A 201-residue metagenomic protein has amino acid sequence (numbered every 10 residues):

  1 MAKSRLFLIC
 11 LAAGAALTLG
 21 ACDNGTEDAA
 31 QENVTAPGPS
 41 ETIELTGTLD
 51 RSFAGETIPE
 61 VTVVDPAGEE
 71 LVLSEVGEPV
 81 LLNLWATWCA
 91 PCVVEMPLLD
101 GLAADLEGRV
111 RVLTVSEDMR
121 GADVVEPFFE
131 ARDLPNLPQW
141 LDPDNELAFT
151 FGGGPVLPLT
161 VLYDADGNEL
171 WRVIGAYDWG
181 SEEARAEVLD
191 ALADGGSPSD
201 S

Functional and structural regions predicted by a protein language model:
A2-E60, D200-S201: N-terminal targeting signals for export/organelle localization
G20, P66-A67, A165: Short, ordered coil/turn segments that flank beta-strands lining enzyme active or ligand-binding pockets
I58-P59, V80, L157-P158: Short loop/turn microsegments at loop-to-beta-strand junctions
T62-V63, L162: Hydrophobic beta-strand positions
L71-V93: Short active-site neighborhood of thiol/selenol oxidoreductases, capturing the structured segment around
V93-D133, P143-T150, A186, S201: Structural microenvironment flanking redox-active thiols in thiol-disulfide oxidoreductases
F129-N136, L141-A193: Thiol/disulfide oxidoreductase modules built on the thioredoxin-like
